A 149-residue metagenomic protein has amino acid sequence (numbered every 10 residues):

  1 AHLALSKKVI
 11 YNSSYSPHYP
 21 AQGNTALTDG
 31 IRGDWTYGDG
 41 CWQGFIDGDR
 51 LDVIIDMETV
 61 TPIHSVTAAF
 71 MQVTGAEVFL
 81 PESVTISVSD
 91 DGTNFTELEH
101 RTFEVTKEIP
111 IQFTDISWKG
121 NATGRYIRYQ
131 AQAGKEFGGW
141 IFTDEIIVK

Functional and structural regions predicted by a protein language model:
A1-D34: Predominantly extracellular/luminal regions of secreted and cell-surface proteins, especially disulfide-bonded
S14, D91, T102-F103: Residues that form or immediately flank small-molecule/cofactor binding pockets and catalytic motifs
S14-P17, V78, K107: Compositionally biased, intrinsically disordered/low-complexity regions enriched for serine, proline and threonine
N24-A26, R101, D144: Short intrinsically disordered coil segments
L27-G30, P62, F103: Short amphipathic alpha-helical segments, especially helix-boundary/capping motifs
G33-E99, P110-K149: Aromatic, loop-rich ligand-recognition surfaces of beta-strand-rich domains
E104-P110: Short proline/glycine- and polar residue-rich coil/turn motifs
